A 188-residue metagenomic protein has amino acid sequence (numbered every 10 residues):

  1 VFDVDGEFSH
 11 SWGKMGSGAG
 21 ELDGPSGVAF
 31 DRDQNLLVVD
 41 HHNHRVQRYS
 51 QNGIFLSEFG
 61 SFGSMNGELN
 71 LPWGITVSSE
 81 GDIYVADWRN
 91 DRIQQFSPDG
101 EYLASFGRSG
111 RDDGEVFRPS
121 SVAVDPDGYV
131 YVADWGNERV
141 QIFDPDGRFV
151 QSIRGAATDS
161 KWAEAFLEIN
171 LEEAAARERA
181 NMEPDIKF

Functional and structural regions predicted by a protein language model:
V1-F188: Eukaryotic scaffold repeat domains enriched in small/polar residues
